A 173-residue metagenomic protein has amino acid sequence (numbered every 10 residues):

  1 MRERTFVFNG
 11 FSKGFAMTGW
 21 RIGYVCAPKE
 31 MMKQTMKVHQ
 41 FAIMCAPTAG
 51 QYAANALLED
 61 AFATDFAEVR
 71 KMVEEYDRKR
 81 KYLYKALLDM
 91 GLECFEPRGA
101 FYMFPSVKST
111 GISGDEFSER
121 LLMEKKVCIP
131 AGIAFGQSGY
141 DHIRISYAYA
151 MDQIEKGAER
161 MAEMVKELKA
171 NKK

Functional and structural regions predicted by a protein language model:
M1-K173: PLP-dependent class I/II
